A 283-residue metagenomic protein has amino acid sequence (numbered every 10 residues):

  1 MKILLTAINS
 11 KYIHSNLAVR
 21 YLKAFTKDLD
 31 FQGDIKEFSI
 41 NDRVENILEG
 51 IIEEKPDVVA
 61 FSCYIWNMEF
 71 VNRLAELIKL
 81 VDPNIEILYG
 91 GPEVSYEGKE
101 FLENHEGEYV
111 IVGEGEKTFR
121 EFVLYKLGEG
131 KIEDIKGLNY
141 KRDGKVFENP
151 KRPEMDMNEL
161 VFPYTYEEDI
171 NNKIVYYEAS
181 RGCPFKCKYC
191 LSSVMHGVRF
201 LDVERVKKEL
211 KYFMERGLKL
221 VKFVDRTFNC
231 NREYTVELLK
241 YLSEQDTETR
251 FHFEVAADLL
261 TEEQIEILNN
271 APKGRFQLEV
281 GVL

Functional and structural regions predicted by a protein language model:
M1, I135, N139-A179: N-terminal [4Fe-4S]-dependent radical SAM core
K2, A18, L22-K151: Glycine-rich beta-alpha loop elements in corrinoid/cobalamin-binding modules across cobalamin-dependent enzymes
K2-K11: Nucleotide-activated donor-dependent transferases that construct or modify glycoconjugates
I8, C63-Y64, E254-A257: Structural motif
Y12-A18: Short N-terminal binding/cap micro-motifs at the start of the first secondary-structure element
N16, L48, M68, N72 (+4 more regions): Non-membrane alpha-helical structural segments and their capping/turn regions in soluble enzymes
N158-L283: Radical SAM [4Fe-4S] cluster-binding motif and immediate context
